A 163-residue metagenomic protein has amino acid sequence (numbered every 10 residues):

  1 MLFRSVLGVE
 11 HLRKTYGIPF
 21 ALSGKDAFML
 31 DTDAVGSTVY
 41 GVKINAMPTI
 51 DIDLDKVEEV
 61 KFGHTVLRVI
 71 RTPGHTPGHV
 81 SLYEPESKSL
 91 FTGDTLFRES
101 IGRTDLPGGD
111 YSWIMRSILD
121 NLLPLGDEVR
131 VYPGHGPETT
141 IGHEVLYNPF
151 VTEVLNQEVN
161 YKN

Functional and structural regions predicted by a protein language model:
M1-V60, L146-V154: Active-site HxH/HxHxD metal-binding segment of metal-dependent hydrolases
T32-V39, E59, T65-K162: Metallo-beta-lactamase
